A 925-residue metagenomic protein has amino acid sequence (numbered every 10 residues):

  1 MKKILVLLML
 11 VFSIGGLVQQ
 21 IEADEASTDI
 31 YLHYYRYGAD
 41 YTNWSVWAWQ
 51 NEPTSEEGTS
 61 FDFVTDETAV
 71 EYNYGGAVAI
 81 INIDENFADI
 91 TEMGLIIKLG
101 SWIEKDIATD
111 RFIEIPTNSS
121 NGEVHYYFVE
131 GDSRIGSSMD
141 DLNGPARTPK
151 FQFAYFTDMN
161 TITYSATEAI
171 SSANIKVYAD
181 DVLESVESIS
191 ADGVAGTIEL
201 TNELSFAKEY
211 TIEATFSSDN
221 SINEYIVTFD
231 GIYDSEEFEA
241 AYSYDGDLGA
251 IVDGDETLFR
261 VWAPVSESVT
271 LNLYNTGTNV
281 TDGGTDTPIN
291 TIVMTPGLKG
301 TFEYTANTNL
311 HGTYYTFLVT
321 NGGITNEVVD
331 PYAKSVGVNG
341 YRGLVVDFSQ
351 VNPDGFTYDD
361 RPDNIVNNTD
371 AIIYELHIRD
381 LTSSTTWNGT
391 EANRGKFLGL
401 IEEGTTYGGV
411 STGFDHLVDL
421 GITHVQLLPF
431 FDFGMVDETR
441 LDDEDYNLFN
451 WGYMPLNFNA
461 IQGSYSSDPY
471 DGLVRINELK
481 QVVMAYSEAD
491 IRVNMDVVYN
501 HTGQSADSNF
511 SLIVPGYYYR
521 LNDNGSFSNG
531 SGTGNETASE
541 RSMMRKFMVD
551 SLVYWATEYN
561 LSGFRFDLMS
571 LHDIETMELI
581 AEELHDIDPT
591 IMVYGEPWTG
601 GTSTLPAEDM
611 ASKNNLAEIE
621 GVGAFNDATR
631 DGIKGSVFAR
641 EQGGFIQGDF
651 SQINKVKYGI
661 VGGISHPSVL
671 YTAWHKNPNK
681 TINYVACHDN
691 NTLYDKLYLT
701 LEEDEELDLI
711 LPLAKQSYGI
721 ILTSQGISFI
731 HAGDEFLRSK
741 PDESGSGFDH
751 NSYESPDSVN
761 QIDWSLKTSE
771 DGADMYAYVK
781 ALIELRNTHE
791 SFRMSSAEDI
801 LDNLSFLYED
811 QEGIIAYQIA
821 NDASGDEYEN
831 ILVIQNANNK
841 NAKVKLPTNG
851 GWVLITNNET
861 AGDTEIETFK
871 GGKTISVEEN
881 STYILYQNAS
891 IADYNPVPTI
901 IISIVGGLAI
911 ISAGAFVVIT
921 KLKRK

Functional and structural regions predicted by a protein language model:
D24-G38, N73-D158, E199-E256, G284-P288 (+3 more regions): The feature marks proteins involved in alpha-glucan
G38-T42, S165-A173, A263-S268, N838-N839 (+1 more regions): Short proline/glycine-enriched turn/loop motifs at strand-loop junctions of beta-rich domains
I251-E267, S805-P847: Carbohydrate-binding surface patches
H311-T313, E867-A892: C-terminal beta-strand-rich structural cap/linker in extracellular carbohydrate-active enzymes
G343-V346, Q350, A581-E582, D586-A732 (+5 more regions): Conserved alpha/beta catalytic core and glycan-binding cleft of carbohydrate-active enzymes
R379-Y559, M577-D588, M592: Substrate-binding/active-site clefts of carbohydrate-active enzymes
G726, I730-E743, S765-I831: Glycan-recognition and catalytic regions of carbohydrate-active enzymes
S912-K925: C-terminal membrane-anchoring or membrane-association module
